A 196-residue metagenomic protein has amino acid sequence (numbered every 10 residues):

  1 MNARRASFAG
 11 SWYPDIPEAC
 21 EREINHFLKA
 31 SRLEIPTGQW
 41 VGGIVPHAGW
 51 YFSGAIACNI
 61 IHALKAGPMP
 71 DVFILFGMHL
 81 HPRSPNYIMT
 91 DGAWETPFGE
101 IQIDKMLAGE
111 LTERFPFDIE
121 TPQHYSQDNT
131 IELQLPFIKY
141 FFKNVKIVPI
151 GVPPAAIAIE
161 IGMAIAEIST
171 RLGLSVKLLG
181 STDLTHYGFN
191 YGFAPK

Functional and structural regions predicted by a protein language model:
M1-K196: Active-site histidine-anchored catalytic micro-motif
